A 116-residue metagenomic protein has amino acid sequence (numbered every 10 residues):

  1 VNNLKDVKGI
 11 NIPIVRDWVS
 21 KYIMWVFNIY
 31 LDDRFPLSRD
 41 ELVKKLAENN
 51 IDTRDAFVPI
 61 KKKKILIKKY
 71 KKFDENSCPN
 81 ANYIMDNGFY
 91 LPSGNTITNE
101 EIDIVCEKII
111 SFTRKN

Functional and structural regions predicted by a protein language model:
V1-N116: PLP-dependent aminotransferase class I/II
